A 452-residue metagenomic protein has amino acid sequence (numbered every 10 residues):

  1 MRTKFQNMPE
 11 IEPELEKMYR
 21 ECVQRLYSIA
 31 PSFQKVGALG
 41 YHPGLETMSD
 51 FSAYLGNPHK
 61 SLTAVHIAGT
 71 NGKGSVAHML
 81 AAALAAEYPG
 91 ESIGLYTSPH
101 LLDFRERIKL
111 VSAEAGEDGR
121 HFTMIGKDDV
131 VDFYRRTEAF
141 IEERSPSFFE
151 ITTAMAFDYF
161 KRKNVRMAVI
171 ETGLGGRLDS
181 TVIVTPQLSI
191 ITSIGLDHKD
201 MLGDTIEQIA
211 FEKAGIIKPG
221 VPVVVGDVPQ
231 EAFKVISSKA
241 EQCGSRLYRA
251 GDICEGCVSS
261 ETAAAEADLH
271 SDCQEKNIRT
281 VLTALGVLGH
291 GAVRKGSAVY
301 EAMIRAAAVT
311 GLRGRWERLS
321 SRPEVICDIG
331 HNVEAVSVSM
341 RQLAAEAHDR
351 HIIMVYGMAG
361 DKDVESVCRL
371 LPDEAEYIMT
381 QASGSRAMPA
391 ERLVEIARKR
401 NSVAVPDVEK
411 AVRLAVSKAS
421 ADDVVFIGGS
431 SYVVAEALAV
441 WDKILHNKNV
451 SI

Functional and structural regions predicted by a protein language model:
M1-G69, V76-E87, D118: Short functional linear segments
Y54, V65, A77-R136: N-terminal phosphate/diphosphate-binding loop that engages ATP/GTP or pyrophosphate donors across diverse enzyme folds
I125, T137-F148, T152-D227: Flexible active-site lid/hinge loop adjacent to a nucleotide/diphosphate and Mg2+-phosphate binding pocket
R162, M167-T172, D179-I190, I194-H198 (+2 more regions): Nucleotide phosphate-binding/pyrophosphate-handling subdomain across enzymes that bind or process nucleotide phosphates
Q187-L188, M201-Q208, E212-I216, V221-G286: Internal gly/pro-rich beta-alpha loop/helix module that stabilizes soluble enzyme cofactors or their anionic handles
G226-Y248, C257, E324-V325, E365-V424: C-terminal helical cap/extension that packs against the catalytic core of soluble nucleotide-cofactor enzymes
A382-G384, H446-I452: Short, flexible loop segments at boundaries between secondary-structure elements
S430: Active-site-proximal loop/hinge segments that shape catalytic or ion-binding/gating pockets
